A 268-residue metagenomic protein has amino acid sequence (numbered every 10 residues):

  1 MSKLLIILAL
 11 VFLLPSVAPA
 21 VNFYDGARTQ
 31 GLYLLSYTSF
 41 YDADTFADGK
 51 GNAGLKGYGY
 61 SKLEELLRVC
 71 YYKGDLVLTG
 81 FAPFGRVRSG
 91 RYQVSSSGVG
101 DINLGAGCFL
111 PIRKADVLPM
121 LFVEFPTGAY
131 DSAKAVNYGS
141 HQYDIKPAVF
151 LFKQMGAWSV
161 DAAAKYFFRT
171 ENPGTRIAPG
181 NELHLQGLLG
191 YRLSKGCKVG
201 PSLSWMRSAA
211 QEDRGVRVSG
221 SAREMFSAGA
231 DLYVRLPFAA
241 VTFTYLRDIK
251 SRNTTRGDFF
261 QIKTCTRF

Functional and structural regions predicted by a protein language model:
L13-T45: Outer-membrane beta-barrel biogenesis signature
T29, Y41, Y72-L76, L110-A115 (+4 more regions): Outer-membrane beta-barrel channels and translocator barrels
Q30, G59-E65, Y72, S95-I102 (+4 more regions): Residues that define the transmembrane beta-barrel architecture of outer-membrane proteins
L34-F40, G80-F84, P119-F125, A162-Y166 (+4 more regions): Transmembrane beta-barrel strands of outer-membrane/channel proteins
S36, L67-Y71, L104-C108, L121 (+5 more regions): Residues on the lipid-exposed face of transmembrane beta-strands in outer-membrane beta-barrel proteins
S39, T45-L55, P179-F268: Outer membrane beta-barrel transmembrane domains
K56-S89, F167, R176-L183, S194 (+1 more regions): Glycine- and aromatic-enriched membrane insertion/assembly motifs of diderm outer-membrane and organelle channel
R86-P179, G220: Outer-membrane pore/translocation modules
